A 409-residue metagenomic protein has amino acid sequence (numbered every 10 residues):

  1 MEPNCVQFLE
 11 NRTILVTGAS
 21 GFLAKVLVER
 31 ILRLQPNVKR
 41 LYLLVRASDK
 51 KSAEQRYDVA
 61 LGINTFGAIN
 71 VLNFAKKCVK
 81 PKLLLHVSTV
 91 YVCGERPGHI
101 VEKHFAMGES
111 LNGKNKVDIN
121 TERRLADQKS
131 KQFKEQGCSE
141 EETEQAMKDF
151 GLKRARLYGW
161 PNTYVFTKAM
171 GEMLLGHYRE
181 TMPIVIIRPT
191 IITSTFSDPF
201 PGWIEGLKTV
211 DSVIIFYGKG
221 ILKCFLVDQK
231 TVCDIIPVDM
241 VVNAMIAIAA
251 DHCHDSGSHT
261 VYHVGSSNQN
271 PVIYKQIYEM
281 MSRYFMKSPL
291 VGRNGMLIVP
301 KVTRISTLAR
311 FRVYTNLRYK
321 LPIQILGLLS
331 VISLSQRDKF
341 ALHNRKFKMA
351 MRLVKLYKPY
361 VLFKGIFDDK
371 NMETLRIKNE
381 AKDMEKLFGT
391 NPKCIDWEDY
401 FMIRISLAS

Functional and structural regions predicted by a protein language model:
V6-L34: N-terminal Rossmann NAD(P)H-binding glycine-rich loop of SDR-like oxidoreductase domains
R40-D58: Glycine-rich phosphate-binding loop and adjoining beta1-alpha1-beta2 segment of Rossmann-like nucleotide-binding folds
V59, F66-F166, H177-R179, I184-P201: Conserved Rossmann-fold NAD(P)-dependent oxidoreductase catalytic core, especially the SDR/UDP-sugar
G67-N70, M170-G171, P237: Conserved cofactor-binding/catalytic machinery of classical short-chain dehydrogenase/reductase
E142-N162, M182-I248, S256-S258, G265-S266: A conserved pocket-lining segment of Rossmann-fold NAD(P)-dependent short-chain dehydrogenase/reductase
M245-A249, M281, R404, A408: Hydrophobic "lid"/C-terminal helical patch of Rossmann-like NAD(P)-dependent dehydrogenase/epimerase domains
I248-L356, D368, T374-P392: Mid/C-terminal beta-alpha module of Rossmann-like enzyme folds, strongest in SDR-family dehydrogenases/epimerases
D383-S409: Chromatin/DNA-recognition segments of nuclear transcriptional regulators
